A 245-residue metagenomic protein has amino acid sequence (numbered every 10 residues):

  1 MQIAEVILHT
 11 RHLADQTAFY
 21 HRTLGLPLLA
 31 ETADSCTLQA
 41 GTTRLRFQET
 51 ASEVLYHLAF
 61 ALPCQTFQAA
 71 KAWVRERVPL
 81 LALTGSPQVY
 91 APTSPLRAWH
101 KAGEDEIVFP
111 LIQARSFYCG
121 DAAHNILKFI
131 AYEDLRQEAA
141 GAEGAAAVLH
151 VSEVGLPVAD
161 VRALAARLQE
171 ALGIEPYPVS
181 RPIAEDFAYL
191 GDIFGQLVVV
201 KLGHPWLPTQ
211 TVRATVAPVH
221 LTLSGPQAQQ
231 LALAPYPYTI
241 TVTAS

Functional and structural regions predicted by a protein language model:
M1-I3, H9-L29, A40-P87, L96-A102 (+1 more regions): Glyoxalase I/VOC metalloenzyme domain signal
S35-Q39: Minor-groove-contacting beta-hairpin "wing" of winged helix-turn-helix DNA-binding domains
V89-A91: Short proline/glycine- and acidic-rich turn/helix-capping motifs at secondary-structure junctions
L111-A114: Short, small/polar residue-rich loop motifs at catalytic or cofactor-binding pockets
S116-Y118: Short hydrophobic/aromatic beta-strand element in the GNAT-like acyltransferase core that lines or flanks the acyl-donor
